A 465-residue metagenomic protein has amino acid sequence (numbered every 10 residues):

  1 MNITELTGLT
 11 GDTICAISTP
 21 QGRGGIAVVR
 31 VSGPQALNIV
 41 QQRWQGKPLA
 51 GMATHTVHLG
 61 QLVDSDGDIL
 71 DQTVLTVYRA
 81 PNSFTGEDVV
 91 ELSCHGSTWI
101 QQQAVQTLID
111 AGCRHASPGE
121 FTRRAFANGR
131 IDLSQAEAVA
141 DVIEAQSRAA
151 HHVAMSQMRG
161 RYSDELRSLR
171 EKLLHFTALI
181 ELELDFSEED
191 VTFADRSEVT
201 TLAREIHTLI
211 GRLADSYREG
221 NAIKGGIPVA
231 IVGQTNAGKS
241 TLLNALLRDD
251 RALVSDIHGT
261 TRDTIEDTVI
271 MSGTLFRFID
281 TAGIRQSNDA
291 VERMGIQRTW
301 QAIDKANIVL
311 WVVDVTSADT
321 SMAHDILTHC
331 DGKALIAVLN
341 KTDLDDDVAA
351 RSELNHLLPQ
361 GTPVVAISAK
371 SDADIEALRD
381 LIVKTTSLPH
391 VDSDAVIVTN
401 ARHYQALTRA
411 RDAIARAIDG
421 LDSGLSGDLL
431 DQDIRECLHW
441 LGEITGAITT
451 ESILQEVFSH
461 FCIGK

Functional and structural regions predicted by a protein language model:
M1-H152, S156, G160, C330 (+1 more regions): A glycine-rich (often HGG/GG-containing) alpha/beta subdomain
N2-I17, Q21, A150-I270, S287-D289 (+2 more regions): C-terminal-of-GTPase-core extension/linker across diverse P-loop GTPases
L59-D71, L75-R79, G259-S287, K305: Switch I (G2) and immediately adjacent beta-strands of P-loop GTPase domains
C94-G96, L246, T281, V313-T316 (+1 more regions): Glycine-rich, N-terminal phosphate-binding loop of Rossmann-like dinucleotide-binding domains
R114, L275-R277, P363: Conserved beta-strand segments of alpha/beta enzyme cores
F278, V312, V338: Generic enzyme active-site microenvironment
E292-T316: Inter-motif core of Ras-like GTPase G domains
